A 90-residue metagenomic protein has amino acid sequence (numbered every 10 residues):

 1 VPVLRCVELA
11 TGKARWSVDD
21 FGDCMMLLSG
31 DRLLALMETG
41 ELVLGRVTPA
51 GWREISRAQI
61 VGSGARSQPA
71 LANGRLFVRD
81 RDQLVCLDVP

Functional and structural regions predicted by a protein language model:
V1-P90: Noncatalytic, solvent-exposed loop/strand surfaces of beta-propeller-type extracellular/periplasmic domains
